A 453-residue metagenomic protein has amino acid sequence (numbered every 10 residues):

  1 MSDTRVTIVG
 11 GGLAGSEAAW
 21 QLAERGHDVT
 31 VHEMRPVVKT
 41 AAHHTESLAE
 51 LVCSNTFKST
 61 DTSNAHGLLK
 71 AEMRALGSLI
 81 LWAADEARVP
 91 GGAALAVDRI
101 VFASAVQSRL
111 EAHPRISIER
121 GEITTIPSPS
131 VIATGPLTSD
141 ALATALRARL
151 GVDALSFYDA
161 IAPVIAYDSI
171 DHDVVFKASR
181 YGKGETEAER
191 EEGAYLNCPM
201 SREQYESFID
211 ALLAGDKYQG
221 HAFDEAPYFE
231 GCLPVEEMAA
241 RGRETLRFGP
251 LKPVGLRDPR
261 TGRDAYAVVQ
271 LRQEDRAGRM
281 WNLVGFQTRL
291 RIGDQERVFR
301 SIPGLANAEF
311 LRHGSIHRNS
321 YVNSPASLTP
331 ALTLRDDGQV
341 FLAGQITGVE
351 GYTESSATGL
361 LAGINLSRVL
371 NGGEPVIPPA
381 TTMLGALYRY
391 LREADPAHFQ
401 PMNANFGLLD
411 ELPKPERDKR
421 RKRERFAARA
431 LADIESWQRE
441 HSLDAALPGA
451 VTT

Functional and structural regions predicted by a protein language model:
S2-A14: Beta1/beta-strand and adjacent pyrophosphate-binding region of the FAD-binding site in flavoprotein oxidoreductases
R5, D28, A154: Residues at the starts of beta-strands that form the adenosine-phosphate
W20-W82, A380-L391: N-terminal FAD cofactor-binding segment of flavoenzymes
T60-Q107, E111: A conserved beta-strand/loop capping segment in the N-terminal third of enzymes that catalyze redox or closely related
R88, P401-T453: C-terminal auxiliary extensions adjacent to catalytic cores
R109-R297: Predominantly flavin-linked oxidoreductase catalytic cores and closely associated redox partners
L283-V349, S356-T358, V376-E393, P401-N403 (+1 more regions): A glycine-rich dinucleotide-binding beta-alpha-beta segment and adjacent secondary-structure elements that constitute
S355-V376: Internal hydrophobic alpha-helix adjacent to the cofactor/substrate pocket in enzyme cavities
